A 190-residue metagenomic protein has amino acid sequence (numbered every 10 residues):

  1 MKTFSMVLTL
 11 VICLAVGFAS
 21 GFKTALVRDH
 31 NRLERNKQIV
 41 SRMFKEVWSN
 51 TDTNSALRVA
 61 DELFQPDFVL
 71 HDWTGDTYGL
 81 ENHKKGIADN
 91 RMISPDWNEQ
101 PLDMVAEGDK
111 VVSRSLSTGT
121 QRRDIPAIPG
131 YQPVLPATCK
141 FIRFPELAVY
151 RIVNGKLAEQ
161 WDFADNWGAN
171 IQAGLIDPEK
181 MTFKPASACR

Functional and structural regions predicted by a protein language model:
M1-F4: Positively charged n-region of N-terminal signal peptides that target proteins for export
M6-L8, T118: Short helix-onset patch at the extreme N-terminus, typifying the N->h transition of secretory signal peptides
T9-G17: Hydrophobic membrane-insertion alpha-helices, especially the h-region of bacterial N-terminal signal peptides
G17-R190: C-terminal and inter-domain tail/linker signature
